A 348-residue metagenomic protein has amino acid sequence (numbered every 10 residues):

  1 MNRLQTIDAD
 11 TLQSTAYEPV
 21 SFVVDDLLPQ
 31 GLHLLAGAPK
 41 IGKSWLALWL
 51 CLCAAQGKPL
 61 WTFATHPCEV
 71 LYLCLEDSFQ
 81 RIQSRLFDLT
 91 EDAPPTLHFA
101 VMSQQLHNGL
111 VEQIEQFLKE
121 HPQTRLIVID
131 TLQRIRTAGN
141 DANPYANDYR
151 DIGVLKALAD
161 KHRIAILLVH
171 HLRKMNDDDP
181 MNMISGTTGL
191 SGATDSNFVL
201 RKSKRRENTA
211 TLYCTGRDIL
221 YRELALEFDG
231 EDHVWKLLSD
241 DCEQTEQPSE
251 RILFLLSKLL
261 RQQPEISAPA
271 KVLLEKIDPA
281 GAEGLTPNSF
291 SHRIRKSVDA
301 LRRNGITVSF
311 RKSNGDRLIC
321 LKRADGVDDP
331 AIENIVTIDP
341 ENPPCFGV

Functional and structural regions predicted by a protein language model:
N2-L4, D10-L12, Y17-P19, V23-V24 (+6 more regions): Conserved inter-motif catalytic segment of the P-loop NTP-binding fold
P19, L34-L35, K40, S44-W45 (+5 more regions): Phosphate-binding/switch region of NTP-binding enzymes
P29-H33, C68: Pre-Walker A (Motif I) flank of P-loop NTPase domains
L46, L50: Hydrophobic positions on the alpha1 helix immediately C-terminal to the Walker A/P-loop
A55: Gly/Ala-rich phosphate-binding loop of Rossmann-like dinucleotide-binding domains, activating on the conserved
S78, I82, L106, L110 (+9 more regions): Helical mechanochemical/support elements of P-loop NTPase systems and associated helical scaffolds
D88-T96, T187-S191, L301: Short, conserved catalytic or adaptor-binding loops enriched in Gly and charged residues
L226-V348: DNA transaction DNA-binding modules
